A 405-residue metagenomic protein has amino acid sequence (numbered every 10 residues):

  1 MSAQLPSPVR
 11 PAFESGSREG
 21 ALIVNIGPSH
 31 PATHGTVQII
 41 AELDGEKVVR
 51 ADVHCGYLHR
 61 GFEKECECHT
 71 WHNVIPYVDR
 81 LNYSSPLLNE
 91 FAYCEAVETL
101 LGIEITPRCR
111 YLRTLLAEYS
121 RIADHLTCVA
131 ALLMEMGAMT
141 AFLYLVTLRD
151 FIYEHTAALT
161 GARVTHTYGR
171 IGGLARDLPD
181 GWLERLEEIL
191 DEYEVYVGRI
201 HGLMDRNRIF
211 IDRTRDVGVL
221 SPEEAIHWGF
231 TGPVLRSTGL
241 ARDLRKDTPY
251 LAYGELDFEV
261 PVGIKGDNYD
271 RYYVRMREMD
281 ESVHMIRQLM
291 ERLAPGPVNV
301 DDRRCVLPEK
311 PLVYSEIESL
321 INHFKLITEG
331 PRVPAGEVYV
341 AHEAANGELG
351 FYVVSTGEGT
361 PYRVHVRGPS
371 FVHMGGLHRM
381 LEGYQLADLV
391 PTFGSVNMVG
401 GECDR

Functional and structural regions predicted by a protein language model:
M1-R405: Metal/cofactor-centered catalytic core regions of large enzymes
